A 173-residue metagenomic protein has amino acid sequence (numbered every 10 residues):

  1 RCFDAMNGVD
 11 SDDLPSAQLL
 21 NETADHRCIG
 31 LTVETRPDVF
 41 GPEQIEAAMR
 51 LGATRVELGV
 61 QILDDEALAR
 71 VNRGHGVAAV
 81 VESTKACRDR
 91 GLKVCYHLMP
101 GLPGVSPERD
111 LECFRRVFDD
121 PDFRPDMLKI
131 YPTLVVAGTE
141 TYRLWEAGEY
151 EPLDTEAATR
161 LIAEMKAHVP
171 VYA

Functional and structural regions predicted by a protein language model:
R1-C95, M99-R160: Conserved non-cysteine loop/helix-boundary elements of the Radical SAM core domain that shape
Y142, H168-A173: Surface-exposed amphipathic alpha-helical tracts and adjacent flexible/coil segments at the periphery of soluble enzymes
T159-A163, A167-V169: A conserved active-site cap/scaffold subdomain adjacent to cofactor or substrate pockets
